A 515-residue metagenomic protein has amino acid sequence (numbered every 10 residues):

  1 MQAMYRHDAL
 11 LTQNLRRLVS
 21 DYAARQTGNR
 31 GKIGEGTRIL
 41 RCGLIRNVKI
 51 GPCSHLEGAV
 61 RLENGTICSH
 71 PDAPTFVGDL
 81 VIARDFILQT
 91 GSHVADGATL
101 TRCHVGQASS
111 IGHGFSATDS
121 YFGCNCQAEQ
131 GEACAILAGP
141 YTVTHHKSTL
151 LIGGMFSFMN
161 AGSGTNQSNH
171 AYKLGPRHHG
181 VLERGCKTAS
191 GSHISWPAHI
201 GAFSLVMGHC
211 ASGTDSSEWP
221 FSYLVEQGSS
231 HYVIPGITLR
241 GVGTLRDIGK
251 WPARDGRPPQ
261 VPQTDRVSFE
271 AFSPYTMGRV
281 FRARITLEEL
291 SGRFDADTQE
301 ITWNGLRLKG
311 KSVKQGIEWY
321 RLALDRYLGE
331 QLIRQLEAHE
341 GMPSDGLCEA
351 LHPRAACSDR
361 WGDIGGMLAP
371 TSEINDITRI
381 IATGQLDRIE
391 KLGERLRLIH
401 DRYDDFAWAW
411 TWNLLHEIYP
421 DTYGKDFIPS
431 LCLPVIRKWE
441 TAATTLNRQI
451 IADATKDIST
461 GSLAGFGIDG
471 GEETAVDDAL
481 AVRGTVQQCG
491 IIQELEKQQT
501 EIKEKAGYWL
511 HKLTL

Functional and structural regions predicted by a protein language model:
M1-I87: Extended, small-residue-rich solenoid/repeat segments and analogous flexible loops that form exposed scaffolds
M1-R30, S217-L515: Terminal amphipathic alpha-helical/low-complexity segments used for targeting or macromolecular assembly
A3-Y5, E57-G58, G65-P71, F76-A83 (+2 more regions): Glycine-rich hexapeptide-repeat left-handed beta-helix
